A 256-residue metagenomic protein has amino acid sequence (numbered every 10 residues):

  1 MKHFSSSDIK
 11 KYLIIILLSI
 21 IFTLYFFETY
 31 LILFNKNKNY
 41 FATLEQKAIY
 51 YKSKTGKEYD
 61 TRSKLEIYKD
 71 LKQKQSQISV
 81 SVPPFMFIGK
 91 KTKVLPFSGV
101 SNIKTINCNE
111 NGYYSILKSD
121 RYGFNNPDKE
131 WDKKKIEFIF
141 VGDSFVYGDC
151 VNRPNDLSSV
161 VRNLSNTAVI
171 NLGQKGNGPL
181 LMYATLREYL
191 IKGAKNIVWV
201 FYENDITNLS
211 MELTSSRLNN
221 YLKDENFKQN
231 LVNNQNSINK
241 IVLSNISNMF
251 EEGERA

Functional and structural regions predicted by a protein language model:
M1-D8: N-terminal Lys/Arg-rich, disordered targeting/topogenic segments
D8, D156, L180-A184: Short, conserved clusters of charged catalytic residues that mark active-site and nucleotide-handling motifs
K11: RNA-binding accessory domains that recognize and position tRNA/RNA substrates
I14-T29: Hydrophobic membrane-insertion alpha-helices, especially the h-region of bacterial N-terminal signal peptides
I32-V94, L180-A256: Interaction-surface signature
N39-L164: Membrane/wall-proximal cationic-aromatic binding patches
E137-V141, I170, I197: Conserved beta-strand elements of the Class I
R162-L186: A conserved hydrophobic secondary-structure block that centers on an alpha-helix together with its immediately flanking
